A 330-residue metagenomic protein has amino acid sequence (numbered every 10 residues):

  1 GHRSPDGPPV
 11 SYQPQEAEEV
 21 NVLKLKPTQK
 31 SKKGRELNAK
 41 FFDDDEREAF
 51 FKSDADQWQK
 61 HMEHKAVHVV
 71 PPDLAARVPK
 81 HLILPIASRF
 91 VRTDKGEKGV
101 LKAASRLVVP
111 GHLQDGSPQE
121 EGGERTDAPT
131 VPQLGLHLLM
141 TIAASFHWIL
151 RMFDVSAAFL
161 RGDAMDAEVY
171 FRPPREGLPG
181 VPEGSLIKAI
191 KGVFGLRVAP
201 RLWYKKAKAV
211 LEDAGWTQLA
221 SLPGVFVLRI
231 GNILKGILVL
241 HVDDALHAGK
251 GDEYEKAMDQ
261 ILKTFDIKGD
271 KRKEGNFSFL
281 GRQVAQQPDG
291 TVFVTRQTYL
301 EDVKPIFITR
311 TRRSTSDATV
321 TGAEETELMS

Functional and structural regions predicted by a protein language model:
H2-S330: Long, low-complexity, charge-biased intrinsically disordered regions
